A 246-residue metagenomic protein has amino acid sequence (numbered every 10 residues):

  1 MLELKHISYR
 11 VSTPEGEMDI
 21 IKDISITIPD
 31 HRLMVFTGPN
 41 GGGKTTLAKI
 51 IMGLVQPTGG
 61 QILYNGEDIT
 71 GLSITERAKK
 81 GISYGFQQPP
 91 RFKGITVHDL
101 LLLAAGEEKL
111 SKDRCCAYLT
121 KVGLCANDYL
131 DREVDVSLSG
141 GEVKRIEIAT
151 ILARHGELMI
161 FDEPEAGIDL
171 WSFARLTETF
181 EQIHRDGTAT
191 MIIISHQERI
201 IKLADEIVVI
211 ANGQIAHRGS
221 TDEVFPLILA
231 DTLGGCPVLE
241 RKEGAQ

Functional and structural regions predicted by a protein language model:
L2, D19-D23: Conserved structural motif at the start of ABC-family nucleotide-binding domains
T37-P39: The feature captures the beta-strand-to-loop junction immediately N-terminal to the Walker
M52: Helix-to-loop junction immediately C-terminal to a conserved catalytic motif
G60-E67, R114: Conserved ABC transporter NBD signature motif
D68-S83, I228: ABC ATPase NBD coupling module
Q88, G94-S111: Q-loop/switch helix immediately C-terminal to the Walker
E163-P164, W171: Walker B catalytic motif
